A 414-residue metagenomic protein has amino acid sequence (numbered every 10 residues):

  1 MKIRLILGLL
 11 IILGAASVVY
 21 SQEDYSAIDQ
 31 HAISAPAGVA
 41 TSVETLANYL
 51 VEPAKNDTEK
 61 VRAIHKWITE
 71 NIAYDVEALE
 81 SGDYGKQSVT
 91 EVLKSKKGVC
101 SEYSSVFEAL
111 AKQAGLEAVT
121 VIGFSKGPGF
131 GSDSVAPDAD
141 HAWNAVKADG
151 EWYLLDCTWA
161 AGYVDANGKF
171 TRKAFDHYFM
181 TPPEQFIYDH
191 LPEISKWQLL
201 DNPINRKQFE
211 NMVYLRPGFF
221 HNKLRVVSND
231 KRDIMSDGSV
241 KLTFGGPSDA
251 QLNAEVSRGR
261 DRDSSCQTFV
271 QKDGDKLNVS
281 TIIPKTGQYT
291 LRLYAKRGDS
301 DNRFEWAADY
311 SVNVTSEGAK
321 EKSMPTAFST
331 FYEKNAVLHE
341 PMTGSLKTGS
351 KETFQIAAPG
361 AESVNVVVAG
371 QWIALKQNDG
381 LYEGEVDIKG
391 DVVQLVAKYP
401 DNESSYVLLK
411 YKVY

Functional and structural regions predicted by a protein language model:
M1-E23: Bacterial Sec-dependent N-terminal signal peptides
I3, V18-Y20, A145, V270 (+1 more regions): Assembly/interface hotspot detector across virion components, adhesins/toxins, and nucleic-acid enzymes
Q22-S101, S105-A114: Secondary-structure boundary elements
L46, L50, A145, L154-D156 (+1 more regions): A generic structural signal for ordered secondary structure
K66, S104-Q185: Hydrophobic/aromatic-rich core segments of domains that either
D165-Y414: Alpha-helical and coiled-coil interaction segments, frequently adjacent to or embedded within charge-biased
